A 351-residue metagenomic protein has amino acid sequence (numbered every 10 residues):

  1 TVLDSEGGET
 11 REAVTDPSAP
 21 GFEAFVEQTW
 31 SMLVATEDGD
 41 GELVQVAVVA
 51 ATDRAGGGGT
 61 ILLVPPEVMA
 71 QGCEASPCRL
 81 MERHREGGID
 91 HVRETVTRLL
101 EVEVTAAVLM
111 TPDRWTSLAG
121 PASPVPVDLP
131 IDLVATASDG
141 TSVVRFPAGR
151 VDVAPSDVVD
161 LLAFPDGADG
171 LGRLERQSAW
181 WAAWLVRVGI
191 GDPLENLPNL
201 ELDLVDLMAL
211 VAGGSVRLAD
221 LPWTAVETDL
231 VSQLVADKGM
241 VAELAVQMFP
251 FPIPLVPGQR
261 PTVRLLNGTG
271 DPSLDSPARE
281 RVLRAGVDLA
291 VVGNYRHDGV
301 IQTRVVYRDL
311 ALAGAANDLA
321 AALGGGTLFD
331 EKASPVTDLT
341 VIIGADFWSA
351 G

Functional and structural regions predicted by a protein language model:
V2-G351: Non-catalytic, solvent-exposed segments at the cell envelope interface
